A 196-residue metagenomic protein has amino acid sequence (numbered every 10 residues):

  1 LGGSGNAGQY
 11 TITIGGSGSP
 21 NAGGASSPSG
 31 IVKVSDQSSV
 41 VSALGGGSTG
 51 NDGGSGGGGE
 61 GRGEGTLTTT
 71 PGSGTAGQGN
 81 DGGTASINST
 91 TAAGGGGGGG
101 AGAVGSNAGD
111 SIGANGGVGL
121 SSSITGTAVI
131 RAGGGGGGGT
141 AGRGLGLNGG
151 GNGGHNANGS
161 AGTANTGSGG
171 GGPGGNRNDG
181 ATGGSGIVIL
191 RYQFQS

Functional and structural regions predicted by a protein language model:
L1-S196: Low-complexity, glycine/proline-biased repetitive segments and flexible coils/loops
